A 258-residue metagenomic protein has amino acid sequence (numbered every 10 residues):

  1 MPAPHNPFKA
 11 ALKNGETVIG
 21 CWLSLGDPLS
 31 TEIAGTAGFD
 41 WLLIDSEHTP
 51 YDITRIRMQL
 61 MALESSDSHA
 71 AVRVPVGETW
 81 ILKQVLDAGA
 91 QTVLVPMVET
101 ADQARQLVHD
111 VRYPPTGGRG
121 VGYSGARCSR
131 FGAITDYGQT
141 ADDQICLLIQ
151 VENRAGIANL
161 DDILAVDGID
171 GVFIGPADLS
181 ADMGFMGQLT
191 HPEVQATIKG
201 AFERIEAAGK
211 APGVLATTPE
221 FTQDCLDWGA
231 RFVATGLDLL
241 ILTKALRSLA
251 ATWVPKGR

Functional and structural regions predicted by a protein language model:
M1-R258: Expand to "…catalyze enediolate/carbanion chemistry for C-C bond making/breaking, isomerization, decarboxylation
